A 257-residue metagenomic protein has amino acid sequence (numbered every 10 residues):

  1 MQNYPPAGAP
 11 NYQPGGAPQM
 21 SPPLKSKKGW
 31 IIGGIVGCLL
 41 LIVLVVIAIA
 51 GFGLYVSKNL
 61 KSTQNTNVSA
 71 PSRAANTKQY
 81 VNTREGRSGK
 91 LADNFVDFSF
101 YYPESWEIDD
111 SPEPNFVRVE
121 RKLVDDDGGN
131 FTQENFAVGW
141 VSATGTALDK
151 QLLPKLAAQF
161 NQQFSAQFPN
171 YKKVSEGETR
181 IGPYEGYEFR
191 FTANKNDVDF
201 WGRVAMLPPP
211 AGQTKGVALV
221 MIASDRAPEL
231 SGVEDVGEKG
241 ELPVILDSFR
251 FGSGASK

Functional and structural regions predicted by a protein language model:
Q2-D126, I181, V198, V220-K257: N-terminal targeting sequences that direct proteins away from the cytosol to non-cytosolic compartments
R73-N76, N94, S111-S231: Conserved polar/disulfide-associated segments of primarily extracytoplasmic proteins
